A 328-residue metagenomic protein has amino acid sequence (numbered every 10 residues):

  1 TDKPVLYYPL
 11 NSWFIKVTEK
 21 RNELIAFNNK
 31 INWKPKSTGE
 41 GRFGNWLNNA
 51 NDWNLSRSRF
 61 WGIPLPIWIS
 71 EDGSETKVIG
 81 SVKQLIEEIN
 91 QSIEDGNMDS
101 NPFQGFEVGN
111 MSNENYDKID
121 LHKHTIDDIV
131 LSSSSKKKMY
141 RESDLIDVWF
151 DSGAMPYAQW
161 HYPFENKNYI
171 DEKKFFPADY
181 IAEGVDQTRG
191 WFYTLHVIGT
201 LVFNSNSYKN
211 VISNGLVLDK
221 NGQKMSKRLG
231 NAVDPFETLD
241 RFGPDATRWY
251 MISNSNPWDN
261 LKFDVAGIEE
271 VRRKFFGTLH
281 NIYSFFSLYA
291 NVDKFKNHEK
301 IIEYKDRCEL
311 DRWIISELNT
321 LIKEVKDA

Functional and structural regions predicted by a protein language model:
T1-V108, L121, F192, Q223 (+3 more regions): Residue patterns forming the tRNA-binding/recognition surfaces of aminoacyl-tRNA synthetases and related DALR
P35-K36, P177, Y304, C308: Generic structural signal for alpha-helix starts
R59-W61, I69, E88-S92, G96 (+1 more regions): Alpha-helical recognition segments enriched in aromatics with Gly/Pro capping that present substrate-recognition
I63, Y208-V211, S287-Y304: Short, glycine/acidic-rich hinge or "gate" loops at secondary-structure transitions that mediate conformational
H161-Y162, D259, N291, F295-H298 (+1 more regions): Short, flexible helix-adjacent loops and helix caps
G215-Q223, K274-F275, I301-R312: Short, mixed-charge aromatic SLiMs
L218, P257, K262-V265, N297-Y304: Membrane-interfacial helix termini and the short, flexible loops that connect transmembrane helices in multi-pass
